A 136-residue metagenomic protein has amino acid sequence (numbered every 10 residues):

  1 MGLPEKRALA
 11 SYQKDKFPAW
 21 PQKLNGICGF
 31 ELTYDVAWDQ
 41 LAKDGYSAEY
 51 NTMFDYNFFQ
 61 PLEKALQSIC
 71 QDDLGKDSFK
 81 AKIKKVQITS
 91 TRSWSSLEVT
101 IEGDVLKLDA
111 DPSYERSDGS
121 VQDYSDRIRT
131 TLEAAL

Functional and structural regions predicted by a protein language model:
M1-F17: N-terminal leader/targeting segments
E5, F17, F59-L62, K76-F79 (+2 more regions): Short amphipathic alpha-helical segments that mediate assembly, nucleic-acid/protein binding, or membrane association
Y12-Y34: Acidic, contiguous N-terminal accessory segments
K16, C28-E31, I69, D73 (+1 more regions): Short, flexible helical or helix-coil boundary motifs
P21, E63-L66, C70, K80 (+3 more regions): Residue-level detector of alpha-helical secondary structure
C28-M53: Acidic/histidine-rich, surface-exposed loop or edge segments in extracytoplasmic proteins
Y46-R116: Auxiliary, metal-adjacent structural segments of Zn-dependent hydrolase domains
L108, E115-L136: Active-site recognition of the HExxH zinc-binding catalytic motif
